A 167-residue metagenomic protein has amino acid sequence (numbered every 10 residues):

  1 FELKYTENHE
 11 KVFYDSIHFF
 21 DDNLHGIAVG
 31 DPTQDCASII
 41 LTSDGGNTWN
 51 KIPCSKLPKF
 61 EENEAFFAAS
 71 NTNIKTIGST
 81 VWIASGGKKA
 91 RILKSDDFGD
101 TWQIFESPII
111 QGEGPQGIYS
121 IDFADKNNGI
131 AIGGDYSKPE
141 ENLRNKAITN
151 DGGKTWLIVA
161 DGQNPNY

Functional and structural regions predicted by a protein language model:
F1-H9, I40-F60, L93-G112, Y136 (+1 more regions): Asp-box/BNR beta-propeller loop motif
F1-H9, Y14-A28: A generic, well-ordered mixed alpha/beta core segment in the N-terminal half of proteins
V12-H18, P115-S120, N166-Y167: Repeated scaffold domains used in trafficking and secretory/extracellular systems, primarily beta-propellers
F19, T76, D122-F123: Residue-level recognition of a conserved intra-blade site in WD40 beta-propeller repeats
N23-A28, T80-W82, N127-A131: Entry beta-strands of beta-propeller and related beta-repeat scaffolds
P32-C36, K88-A90, Y136-P139: Short glycine/acidic-enriched loop and turn motifs that connect beta-strands
F66-N73, I118-S120: Signature of short aromatic-glycine-proline-rich micro-motifs recurring in repeat-based ectodomains
Q116-I148: Oxyanion-binding "anion nests"
